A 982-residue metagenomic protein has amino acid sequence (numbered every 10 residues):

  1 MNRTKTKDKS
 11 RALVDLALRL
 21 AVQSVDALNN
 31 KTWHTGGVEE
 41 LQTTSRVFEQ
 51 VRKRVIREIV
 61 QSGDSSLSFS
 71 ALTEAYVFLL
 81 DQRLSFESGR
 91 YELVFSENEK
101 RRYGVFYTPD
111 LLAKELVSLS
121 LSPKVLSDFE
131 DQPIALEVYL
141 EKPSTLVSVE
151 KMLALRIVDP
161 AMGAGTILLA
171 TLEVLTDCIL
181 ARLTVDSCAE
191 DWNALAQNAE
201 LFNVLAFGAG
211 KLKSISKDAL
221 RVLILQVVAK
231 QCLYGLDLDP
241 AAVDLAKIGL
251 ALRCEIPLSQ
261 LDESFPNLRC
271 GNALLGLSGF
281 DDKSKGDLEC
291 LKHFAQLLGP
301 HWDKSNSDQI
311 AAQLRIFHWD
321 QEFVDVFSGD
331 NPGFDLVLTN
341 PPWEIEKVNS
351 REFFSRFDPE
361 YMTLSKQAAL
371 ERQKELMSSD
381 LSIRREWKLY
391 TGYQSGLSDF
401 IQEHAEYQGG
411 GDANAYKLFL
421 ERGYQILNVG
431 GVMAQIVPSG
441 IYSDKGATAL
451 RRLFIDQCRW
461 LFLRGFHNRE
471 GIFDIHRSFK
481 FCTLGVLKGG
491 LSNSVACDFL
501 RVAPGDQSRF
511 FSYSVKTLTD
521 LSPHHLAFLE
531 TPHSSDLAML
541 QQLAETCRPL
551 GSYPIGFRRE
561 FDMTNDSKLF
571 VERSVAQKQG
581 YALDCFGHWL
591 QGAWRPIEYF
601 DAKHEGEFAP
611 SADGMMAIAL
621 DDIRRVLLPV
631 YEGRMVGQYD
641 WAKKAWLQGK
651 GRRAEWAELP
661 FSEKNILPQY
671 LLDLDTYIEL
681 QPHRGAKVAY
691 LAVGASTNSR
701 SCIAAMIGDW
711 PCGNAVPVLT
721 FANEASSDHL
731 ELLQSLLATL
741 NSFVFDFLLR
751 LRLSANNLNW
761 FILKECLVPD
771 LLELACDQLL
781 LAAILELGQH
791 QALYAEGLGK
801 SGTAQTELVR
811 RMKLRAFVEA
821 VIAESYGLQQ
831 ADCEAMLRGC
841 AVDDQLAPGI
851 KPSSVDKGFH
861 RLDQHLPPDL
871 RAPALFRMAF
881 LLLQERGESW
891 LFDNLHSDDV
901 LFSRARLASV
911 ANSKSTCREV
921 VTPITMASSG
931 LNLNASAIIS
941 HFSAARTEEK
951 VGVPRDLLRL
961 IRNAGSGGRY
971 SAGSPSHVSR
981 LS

Functional and structural regions predicted by a protein language model:
M1-V25: Non-catalytic accessory regions of SAM-dependent methyltransferases
N2-K5, G63, L67-A199, N203 (+6 more regions): S-adenosyl-L-methionine
N29-L93, A295: Long recognition/docking surfaces used for binding and targeting
F207-G210, D308-E322: Short coil-to-helix leader/linker segments, especially the first N-terminal amphipathic alpha-helix with its helix
R221, Q226, F510-F511: Acidic, low-complexity glycine/serine/threonine-rich segments
A251-I256: AAA+ ATPase "lid" subdomain C-terminal helix
G276, G299-Q313: Conserved P-loop NTPase mechanochemical-coupling segment
S284-K304: Conserved helicase ATPase core
